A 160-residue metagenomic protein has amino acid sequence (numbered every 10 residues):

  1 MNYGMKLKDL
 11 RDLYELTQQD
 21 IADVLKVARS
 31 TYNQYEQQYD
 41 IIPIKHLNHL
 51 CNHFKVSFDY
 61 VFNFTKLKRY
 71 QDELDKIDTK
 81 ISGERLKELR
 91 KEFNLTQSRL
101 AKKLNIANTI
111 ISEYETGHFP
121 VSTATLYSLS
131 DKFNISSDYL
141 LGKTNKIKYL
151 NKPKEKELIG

Functional and structural regions predicted by a protein language model:
M1-L13, R69-E92: A short, Lys/Arg-rich alpha-helix, primarily the initiator
D12, D23, N52, K91 (+2 more regions): Alpha-helical residues within the helix-turn-helix
E15-N33, N94-S112: Short alpha-helical DNA-recognition segment
K45-Y60, A124-Y139: DNA major-groove recognition helix of helix-turn-helix/homeodomain DNA-binding modules
Y60-Y70, Y139-Y149: Short amphipathic recognition helices of helix-turn-helix/homeodomain-type DNA-binding modules
